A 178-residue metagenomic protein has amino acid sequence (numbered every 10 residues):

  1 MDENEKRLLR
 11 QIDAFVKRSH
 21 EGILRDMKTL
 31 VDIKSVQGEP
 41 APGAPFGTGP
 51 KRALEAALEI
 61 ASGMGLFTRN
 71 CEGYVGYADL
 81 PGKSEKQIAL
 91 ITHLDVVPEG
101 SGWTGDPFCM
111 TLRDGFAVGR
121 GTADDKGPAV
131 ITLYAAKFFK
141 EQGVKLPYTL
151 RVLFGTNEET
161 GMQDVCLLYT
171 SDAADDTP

Functional and structural regions predicted by a protein language model:
D2-R120, E141-L146: Acidic/His- and Gly-rich active-site-bordering loop/insert found across diverse amide/peptide-bond hydrolases
R7, G127-V130, Q163-D164: Residues forming well-ordered secondary-structure scaffolds
K28, L58, V130-K137, C166: Predominant activation on well-ordered alpha-helical scaffold segments within soluble catalytic domains
Y77, V97, E159-G161, T177: Flexible, glycine-rich phosphate/dinucleotide-binding loops and adjacent beta-alpha linkers at cofactor/substrate
K83, K137, D175-D176: Charged, amphipathic alpha-helical interaction segments
L90, G115-E159: Alpha-helical metal-binding/catalytic segments enriched in His/Glu/Asp
G102, M162-C166: Short acidic, glycine/serine/threonine-rich loops at helix termini
Y169-P178: Single conserved hydrophobic/aromatic residue that forms the stacking wall/gate of nucleotide- or nucleobase-binding
